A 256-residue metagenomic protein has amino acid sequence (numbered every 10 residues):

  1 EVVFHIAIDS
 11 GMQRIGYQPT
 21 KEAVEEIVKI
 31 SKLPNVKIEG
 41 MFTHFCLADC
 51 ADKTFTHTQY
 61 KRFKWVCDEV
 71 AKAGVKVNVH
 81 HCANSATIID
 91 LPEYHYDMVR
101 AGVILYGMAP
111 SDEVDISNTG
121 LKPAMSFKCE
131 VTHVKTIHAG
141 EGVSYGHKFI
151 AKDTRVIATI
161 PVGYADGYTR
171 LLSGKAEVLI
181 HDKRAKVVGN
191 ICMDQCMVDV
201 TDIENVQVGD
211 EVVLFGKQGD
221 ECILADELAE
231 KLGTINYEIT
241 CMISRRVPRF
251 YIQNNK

Functional and structural regions predicted by a protein language model:
E1-V3, D9-E130, I137-H138: Active-site loop/helix belt of alpha/beta enzymes
V3-H5, E39-G40, N78-H80, D97-M98 (+6 more regions): Structural motif
T136-K256: C-terminal accessory subdomain/extension
